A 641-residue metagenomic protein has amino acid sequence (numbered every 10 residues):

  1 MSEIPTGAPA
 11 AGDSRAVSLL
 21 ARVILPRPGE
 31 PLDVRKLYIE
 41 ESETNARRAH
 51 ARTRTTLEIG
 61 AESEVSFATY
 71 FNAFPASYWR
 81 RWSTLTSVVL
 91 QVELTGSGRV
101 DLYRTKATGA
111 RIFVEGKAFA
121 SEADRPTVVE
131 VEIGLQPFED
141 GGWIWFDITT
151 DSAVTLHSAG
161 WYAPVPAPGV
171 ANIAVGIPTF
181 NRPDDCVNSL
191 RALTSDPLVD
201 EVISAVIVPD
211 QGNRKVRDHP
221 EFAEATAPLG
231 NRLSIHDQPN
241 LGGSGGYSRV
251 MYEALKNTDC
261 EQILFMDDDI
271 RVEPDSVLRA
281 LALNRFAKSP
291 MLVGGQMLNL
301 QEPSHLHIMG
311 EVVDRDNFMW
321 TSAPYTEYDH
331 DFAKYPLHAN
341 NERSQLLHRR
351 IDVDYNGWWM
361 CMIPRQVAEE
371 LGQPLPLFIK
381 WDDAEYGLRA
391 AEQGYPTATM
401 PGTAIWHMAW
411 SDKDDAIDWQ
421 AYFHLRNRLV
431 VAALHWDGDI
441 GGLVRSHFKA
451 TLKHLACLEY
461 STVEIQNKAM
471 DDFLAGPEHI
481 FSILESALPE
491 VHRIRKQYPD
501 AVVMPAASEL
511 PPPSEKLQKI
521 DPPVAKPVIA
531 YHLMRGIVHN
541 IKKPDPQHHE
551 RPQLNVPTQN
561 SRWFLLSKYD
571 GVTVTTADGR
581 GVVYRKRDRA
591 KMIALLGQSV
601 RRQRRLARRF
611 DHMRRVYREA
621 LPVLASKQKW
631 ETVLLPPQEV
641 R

Functional and structural regions predicted by a protein language model:
M1-T150, R426-R641: Terminal low-complexity segments of carbohydrate-biosynthetic enzymes
N172-G176, A205, E385: Cell-envelope/extracellular polymer assembly enzymes that use nucleotide-activated donors
R182-P197: Short, well-formed alpha-helical segments that are part of the catalytic scaffolds of diverse glycosyltransferases
L193-H236: Acidic donor-binding segment of Leloir-type glycosyltransferases
K256, R271-Y328: Conserved donor NDP-sugar-binding/catalytic core segment of glycosyltransferases
T258-R271: Short beta-strand-to-loop acidic/aromatic patch adjacent to the donor-nucleotide binding site
Y325-M360, D414: A recurrent flexible, glycine/aromatic-enriched loop bordering the glycosyltransferase active site that acts as
D352-M360, R365, E369-L388, G394-M400: Donor nucleotide-sugar recognition loop
